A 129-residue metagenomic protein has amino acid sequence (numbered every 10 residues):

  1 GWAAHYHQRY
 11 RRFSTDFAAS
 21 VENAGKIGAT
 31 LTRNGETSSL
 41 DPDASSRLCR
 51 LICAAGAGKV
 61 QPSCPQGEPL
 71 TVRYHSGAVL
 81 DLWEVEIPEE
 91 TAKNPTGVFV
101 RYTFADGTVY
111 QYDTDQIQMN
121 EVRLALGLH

Functional and structural regions predicted by a protein language model:
G1-H129: Function-determining sites in protein domains
